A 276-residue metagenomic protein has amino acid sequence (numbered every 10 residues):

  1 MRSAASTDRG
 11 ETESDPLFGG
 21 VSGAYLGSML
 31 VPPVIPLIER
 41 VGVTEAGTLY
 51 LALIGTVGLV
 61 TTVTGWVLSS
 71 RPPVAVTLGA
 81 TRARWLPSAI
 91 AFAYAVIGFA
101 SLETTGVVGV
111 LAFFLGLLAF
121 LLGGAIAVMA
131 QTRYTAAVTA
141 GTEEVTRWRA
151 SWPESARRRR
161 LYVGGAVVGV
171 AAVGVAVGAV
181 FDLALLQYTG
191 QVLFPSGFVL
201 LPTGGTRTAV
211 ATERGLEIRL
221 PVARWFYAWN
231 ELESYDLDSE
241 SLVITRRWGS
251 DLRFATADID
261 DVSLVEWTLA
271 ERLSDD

Functional and structural regions predicted by a protein language model:
M1-T206: Eukaryotic intrinsically disordered, low-complexity regulatory linkers and tails enriched in Ser/Thr/Pro
Q131-R133, A211, I244: Short beta-strand element of the conserved SAM-dependent methyltransferase core
V138-A150, E213-L220, V262, E271: Short, highly charged, low-complexity non-transmembrane loops/tails of multi-pass membrane proteins
A140, N230, S234-D276: Acidic, Ser/Thr- and proline-rich intrinsically disordered linker/docking segments of eukaryotic scaffolds
A179-Q187, R214-R224, D258-D260, R272: Short charge-dense sequence patches
T206, V222, A255: Short, flexible active-site loop motifs that bind/organize anionic cofactors or intermediates
A211, L216-I218, R224-L242: Phosphoinositide-dependent membrane-docking surfaces
